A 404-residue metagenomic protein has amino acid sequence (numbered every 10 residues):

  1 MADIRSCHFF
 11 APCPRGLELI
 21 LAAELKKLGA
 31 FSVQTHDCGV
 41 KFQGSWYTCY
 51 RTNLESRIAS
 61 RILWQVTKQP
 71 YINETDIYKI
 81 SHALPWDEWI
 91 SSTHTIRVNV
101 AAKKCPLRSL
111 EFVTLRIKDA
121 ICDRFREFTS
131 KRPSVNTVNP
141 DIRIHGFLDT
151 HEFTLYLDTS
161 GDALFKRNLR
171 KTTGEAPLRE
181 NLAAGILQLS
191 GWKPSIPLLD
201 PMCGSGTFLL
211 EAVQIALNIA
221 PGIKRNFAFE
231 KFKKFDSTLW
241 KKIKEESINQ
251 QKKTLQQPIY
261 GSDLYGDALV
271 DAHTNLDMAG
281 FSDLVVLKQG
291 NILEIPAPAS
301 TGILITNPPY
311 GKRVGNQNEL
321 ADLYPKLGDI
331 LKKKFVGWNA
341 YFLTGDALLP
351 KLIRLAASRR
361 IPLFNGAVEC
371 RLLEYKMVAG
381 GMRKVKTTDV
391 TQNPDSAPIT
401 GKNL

Functional and structural regions predicted by a protein language model:
A2-I142, D395, G401-L404: Non-catalytic nucleic-acid substrate-recognition regions in nucleic-acid-modifying enzymes
Y47-L54, D162-F165, G381: Short, charged/polar, Gly/Pro-enriched secondary-structure boundary elements
K103-P106, D162-A163, P309-R313: A short, flexible beta-alpha/helix-coil linker loop
I144-S160, L373: C-terminal edge-of-domain segments
L155-L189: SAM-dependent Rossmann-like transferase core, predominantly class I methyltransferases with a strong bias toward
L178-P296, R313, Q317-A321: Conserved S-adenosyl-L-methionine
N291-E294, P298-N403: C-terminal catalytic and target-recognition region of SAM-dependent MTase-like enzymes, primarily methyltransferases
